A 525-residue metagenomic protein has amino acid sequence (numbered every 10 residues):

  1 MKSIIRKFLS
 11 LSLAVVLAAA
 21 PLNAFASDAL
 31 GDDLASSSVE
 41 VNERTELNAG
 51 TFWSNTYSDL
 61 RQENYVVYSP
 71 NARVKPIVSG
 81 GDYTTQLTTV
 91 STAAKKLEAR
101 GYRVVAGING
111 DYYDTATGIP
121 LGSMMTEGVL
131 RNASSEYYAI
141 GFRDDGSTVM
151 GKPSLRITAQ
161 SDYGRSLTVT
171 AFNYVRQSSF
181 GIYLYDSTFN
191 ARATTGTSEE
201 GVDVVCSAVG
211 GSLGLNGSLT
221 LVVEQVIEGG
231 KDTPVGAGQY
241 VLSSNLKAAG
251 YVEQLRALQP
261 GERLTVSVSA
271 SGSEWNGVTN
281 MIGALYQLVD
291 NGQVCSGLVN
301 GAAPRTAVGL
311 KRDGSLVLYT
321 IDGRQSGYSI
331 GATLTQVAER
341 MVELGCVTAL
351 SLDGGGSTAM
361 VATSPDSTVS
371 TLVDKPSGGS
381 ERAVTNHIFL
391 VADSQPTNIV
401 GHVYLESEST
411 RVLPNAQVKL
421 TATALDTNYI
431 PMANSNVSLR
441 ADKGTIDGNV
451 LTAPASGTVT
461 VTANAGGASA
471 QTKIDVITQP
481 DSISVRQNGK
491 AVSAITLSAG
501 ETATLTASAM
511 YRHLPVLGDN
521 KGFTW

Functional and structural regions predicted by a protein language model:
L13, L17-P21: Hydrophobic core
A26-Y240: Zymogen propeptides
T115-F142, T279-L344, S357-V400, E406: Conserved, well-ordered active-site substructure
T410-A416, S493-E501: Short, solvent-exposed loop/linker segments at the N-terminal edge of repeated beta-sheet extracellular domains
A416-Y429, V461, E501-P515: Beta-strand-rich structural segments
L425-I446, M510-W525: Short flexible loop/turn segments that cap and initiate beta-strands
I446-T460: Extracellular/luminal low-complexity segments enriched in Ser/Thr/Pro
S469-I477: Edge beta-strands of extracellular beta-sandwich domains
